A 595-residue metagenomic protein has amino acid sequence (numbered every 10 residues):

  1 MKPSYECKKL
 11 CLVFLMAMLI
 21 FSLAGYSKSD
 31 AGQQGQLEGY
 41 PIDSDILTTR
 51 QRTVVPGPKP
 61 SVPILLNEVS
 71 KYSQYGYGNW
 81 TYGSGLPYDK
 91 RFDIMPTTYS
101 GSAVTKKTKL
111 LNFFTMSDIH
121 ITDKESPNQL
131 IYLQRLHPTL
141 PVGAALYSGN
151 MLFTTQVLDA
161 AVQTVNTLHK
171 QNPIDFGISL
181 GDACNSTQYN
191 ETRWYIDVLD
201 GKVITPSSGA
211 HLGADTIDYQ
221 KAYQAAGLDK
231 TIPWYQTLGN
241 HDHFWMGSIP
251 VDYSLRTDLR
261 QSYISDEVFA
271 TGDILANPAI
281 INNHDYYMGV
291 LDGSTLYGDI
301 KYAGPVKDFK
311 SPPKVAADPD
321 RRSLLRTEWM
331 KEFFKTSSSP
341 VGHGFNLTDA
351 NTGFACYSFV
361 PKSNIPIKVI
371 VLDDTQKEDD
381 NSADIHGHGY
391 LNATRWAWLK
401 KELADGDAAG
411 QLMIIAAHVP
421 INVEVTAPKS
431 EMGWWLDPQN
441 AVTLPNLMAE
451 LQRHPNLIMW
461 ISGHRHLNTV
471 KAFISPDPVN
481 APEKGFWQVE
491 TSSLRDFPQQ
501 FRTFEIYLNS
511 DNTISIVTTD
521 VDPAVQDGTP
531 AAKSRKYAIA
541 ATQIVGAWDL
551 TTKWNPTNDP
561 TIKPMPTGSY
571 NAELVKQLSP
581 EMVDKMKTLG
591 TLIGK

Functional and structural regions predicted by a protein language model:
K2-V13: Bacterial N-terminal signal peptides that target proteins for export
V13-S22: Bacterial N-terminal signal peptides
S29-H169, D175-F176, Q236, R256-A409 (+1 more regions): Metal-dependent phosphoesterase/phosphodiesterase active-site architecture
T115-S117, D175-D182, K230-N240, I415-H418 (+2 more regions): Active-site neighborhood of phospho(di)ester-bond hydrolases with catalytic His/Asp-centered motifs
D123, C184-T187, D242-G247, E378-D379 (+3 more regions): Active-site environment of divalent metal-dependent phosphoester hydrolases
N150-E267: Core catalytic region of metal-dependent phosphoesterases/phosphodiesterases, especially metallo-beta-lactamase-like
N166-K170, I196-I204, K377, A404-A408 (+2 more regions): Sec-exported extracytoplasmic/periplasmic mature domains
D379-K400, A404-I461: Active-site-proximal segments of metal-dependent phosphoesterases and phosphodiesterases across multiple
